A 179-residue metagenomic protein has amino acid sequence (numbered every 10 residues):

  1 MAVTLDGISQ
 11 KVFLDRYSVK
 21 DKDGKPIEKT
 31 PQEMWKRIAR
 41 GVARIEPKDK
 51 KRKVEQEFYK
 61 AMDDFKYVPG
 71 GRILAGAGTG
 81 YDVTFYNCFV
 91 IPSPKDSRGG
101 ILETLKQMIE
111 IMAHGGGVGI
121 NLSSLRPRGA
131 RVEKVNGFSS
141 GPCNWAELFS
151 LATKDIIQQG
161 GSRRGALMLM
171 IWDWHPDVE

Functional and structural regions predicted by a protein language model:
M1-E179: Extended catalytic cores of very large enzyme megasubunits
